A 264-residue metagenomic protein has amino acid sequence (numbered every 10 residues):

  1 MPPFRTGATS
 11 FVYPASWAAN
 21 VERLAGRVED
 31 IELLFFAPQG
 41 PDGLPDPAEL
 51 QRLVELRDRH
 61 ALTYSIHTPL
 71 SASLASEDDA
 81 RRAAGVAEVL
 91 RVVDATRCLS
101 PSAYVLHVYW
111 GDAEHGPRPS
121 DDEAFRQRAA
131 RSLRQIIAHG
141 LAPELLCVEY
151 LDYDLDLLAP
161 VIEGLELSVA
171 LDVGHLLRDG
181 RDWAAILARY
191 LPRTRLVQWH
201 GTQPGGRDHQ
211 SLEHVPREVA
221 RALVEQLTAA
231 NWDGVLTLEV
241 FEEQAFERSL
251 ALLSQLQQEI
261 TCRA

Functional and structural regions predicted by a protein language model:
M1-R5, A19-E22, A75, L155-S168 (+1 more regions): Histidine-acidic metal/acid-base catalytic patches
M1-T68, A72-R91, C262-A264: N-terminal pre-domain/capping segments
F4-S10, E29-L33, Y64-T68, Y104-L106 (+4 more regions): Hydrophobic faces of well-ordered beta-strands that scaffold small-molecule active sites in alpha/beta enzyme cores
T9-Y13, L34-P38, P69-S71, Y109-G111 (+4 more regions): Active-site beta-loop-alpha junctions enriched in small/polar residues
Q39-P41, A72-E77, D112-P119, G205-Q210: A short acidic, helix-capping loop that chelates divalent metal ions and anchors anionic groups
P45-R52, R81-L90, D122-A130, R181-A188 (+1 more regions): Charged helix-capping and loop-helix junction motifs
H60-L62, P101, P143-E144, A229-G234: A short helix->loop->beta-strand "cap" motif at the edges of active sites that frequently abuts
A75-V169, I260: Active-site acidic/histidine proton-transfer and metal-coordination neighborhood in alpha/beta enzyme cores
